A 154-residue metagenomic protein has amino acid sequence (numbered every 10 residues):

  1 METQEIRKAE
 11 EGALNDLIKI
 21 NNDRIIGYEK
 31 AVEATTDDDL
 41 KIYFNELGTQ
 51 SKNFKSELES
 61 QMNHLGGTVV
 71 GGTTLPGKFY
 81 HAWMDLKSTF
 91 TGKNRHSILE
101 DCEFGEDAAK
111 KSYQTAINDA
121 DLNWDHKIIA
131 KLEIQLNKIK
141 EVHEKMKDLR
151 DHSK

Functional and structural regions predicted by a protein language model:
M1-E11, T36, S60-G66, S88-H96: Short, charged, low-complexity loops and linkers
T3-T35, S97-N123: Alpha-helical bundle segments that constitute or directly flank the non-heme di-iron/ferroxidase center
A9-L17, D38-S56, I98-C102, H126-K138: Alpha-helical scaffold segments that form or flank carboxylate-/histidine-based iron centers
L17, R24, F54, Q61 (+6 more regions): Amphipathic alpha-helices that form helix-helix packing interfaces
I42-G77, L149-R150: Conserved alpha-helical segments that form or flank metal/cofactor-binding pockets of metalloenzymes
F54-M62, T91-R95, E141-S153: Amphipathic alpha-helical coiled-coil segments
N63-S97, F104-K110: Carboxylate-rich helix-loop segments that flank metal/cofactor sites and access channels in metalloenzymes
D101-K154: Preference for long, well-ordered alpha-helical segments
